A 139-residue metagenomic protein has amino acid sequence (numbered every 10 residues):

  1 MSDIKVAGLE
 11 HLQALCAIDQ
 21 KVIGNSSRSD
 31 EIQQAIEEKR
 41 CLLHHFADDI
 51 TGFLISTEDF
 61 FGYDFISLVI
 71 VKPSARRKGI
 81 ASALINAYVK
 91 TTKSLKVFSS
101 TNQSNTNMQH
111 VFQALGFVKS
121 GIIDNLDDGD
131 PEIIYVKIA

Functional and structural regions predicted by a protein language model:
S2, V6-L68, K72, I85 (+1 more regions): Acetyl-CoA-dependent GNAT
T57, S100, S120-I123: Solvent-exposed beta-strand sheet faces enriched in polar/charged residues
L68-R76, T101-N102: A short, internal acetyl-CoA/4′-phosphopantetheine-binding micro-motif in the GNAT/acyltransferase core
V71, R77-K90, H110, A114: Conserved acetyl-CoA-binding loop-helix of GNAT-fold acetyltransferases
T91-Q103: Conserved GNAT acetyl-CoA-binding A-motif
Q103-G121, D130: Conserved active-site alpha-helix within GNAT-family acetyltransferase domains
N125-A139: C-terminal "cap" of GNAT-fold acetyltransferases
